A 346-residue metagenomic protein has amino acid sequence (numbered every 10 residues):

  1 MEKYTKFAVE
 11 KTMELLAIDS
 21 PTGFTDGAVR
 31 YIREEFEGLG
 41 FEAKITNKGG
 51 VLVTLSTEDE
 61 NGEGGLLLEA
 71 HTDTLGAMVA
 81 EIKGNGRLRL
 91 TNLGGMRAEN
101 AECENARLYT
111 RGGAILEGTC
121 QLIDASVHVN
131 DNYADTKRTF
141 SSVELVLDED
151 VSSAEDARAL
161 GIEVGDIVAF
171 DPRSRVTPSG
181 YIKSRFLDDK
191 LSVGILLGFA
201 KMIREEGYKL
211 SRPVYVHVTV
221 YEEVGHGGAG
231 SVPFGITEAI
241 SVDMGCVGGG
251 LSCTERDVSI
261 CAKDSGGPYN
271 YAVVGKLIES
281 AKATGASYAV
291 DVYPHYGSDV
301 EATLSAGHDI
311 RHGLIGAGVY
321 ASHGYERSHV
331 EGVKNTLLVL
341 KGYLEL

Functional and structural regions predicted by a protein language model:
M1-L346: N-terminal hydrophobic/helix-forming segments and targeting peptides
